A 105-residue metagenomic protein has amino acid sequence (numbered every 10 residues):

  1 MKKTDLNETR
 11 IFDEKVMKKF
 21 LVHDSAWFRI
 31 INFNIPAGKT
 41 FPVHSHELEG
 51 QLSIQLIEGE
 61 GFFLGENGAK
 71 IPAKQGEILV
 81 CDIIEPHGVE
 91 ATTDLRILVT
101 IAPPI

Functional and structural regions predicted by a protein language model:
M1-I31, P42: A short, N-terminal "cap"/entry segment at the start of jelly-roll beta-barrel domains of the cupin/DSBH fold
F20-H23, P42-E47, G65, E90-A91: Short histidine-centered beta-strand/loop micro-motifs that create catalytic or ligand/metal-coordination sites
I31-E47: Conserved short histidine dyad/triad with adjacent acidic residue
T40-P42, L79, I83-G88: Histidine-centered metal-chelating micro-motifs
E49-F62: Glycine- and acidic-residue-biased ligand/ion/polar-headgroup-sensing regions
I57-E58, K74-Q75, T93: A cytosolic small-molecule/anion-sensing beta-strand core signal
N67-I84: Short acidic-glycine-tyrosine-enriched beta hairpin
I83-I105: Ligand-binding loop in jelly-roll beta-barrel domains
